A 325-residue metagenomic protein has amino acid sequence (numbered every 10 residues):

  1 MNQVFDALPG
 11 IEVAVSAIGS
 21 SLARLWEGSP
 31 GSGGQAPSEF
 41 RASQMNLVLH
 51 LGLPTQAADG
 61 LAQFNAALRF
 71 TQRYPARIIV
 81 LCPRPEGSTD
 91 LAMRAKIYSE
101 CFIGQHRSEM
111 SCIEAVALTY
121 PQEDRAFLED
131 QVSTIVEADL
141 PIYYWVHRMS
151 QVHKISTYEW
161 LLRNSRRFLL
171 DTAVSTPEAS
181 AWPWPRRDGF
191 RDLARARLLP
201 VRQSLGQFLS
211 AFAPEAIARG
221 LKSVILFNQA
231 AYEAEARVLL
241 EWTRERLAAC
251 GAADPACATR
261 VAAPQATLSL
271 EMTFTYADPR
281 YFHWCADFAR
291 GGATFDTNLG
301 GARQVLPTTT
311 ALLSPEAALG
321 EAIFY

Functional and structural regions predicted by a protein language model:
M1-Y144: An N-terminal, globular interaction/scaffold subdomain
Q3-D6, W26-Q35, S43-M45, L61-A67 (+4 more regions): C-terminal structured domains
G52-P54, Q229, T275-D278: Short, flexible beta-strand-to-coil junctions
R77-E86, W145-M149, L170-V174, C250-Q265: A generic structural motif
S88, Q151-V152, E233-A234: Flexible loop/turn segments at secondary-structure boundaries
C112-I113, N164-R166, L221, T267-E271: A broad structural signal for short, well-ordered beta-strand segments within beta-sheet-rich domains
E114-F212: Conserved, well-structured core segments that form the ligand-binding/active-site neighborhood of functional domains
S175, S180-T267: A contiguous, surface-oriented mixed alpha/beta subdomain in the mid-to-C-terminal portion of proteins that forms
